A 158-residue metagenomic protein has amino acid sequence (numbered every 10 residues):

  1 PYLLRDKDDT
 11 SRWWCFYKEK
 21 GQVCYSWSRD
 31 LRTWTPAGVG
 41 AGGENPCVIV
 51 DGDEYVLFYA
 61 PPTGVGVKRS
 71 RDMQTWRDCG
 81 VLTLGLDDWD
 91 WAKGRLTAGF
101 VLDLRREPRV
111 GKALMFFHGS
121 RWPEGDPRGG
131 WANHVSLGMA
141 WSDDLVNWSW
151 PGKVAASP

Functional and structural regions predicted by a protein language model:
P1-P158: Carbohydrate-active catalytic/glycan-binding domains of CAZyme proteins, especially the secreted or lumenal ectodomains
